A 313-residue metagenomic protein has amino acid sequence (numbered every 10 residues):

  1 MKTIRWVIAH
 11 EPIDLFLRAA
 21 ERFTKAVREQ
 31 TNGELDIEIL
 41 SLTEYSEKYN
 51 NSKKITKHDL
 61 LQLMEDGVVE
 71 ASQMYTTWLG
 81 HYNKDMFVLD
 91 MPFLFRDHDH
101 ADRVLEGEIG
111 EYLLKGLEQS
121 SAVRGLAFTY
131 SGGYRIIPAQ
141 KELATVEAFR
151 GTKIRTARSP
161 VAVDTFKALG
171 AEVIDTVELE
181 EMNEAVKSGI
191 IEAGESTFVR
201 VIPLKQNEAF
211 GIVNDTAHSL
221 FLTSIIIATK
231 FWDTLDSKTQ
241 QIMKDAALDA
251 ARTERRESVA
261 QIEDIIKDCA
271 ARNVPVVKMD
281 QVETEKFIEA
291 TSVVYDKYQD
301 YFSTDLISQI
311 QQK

Functional and structural regions predicted by a protein language model:
M1-D99, E118-Q119, R124-K313: N-terminal secretory/targeting leader peptides
R96-L117: A gly/proline- and charged-residue-enriched helix-loop-helix capping module
